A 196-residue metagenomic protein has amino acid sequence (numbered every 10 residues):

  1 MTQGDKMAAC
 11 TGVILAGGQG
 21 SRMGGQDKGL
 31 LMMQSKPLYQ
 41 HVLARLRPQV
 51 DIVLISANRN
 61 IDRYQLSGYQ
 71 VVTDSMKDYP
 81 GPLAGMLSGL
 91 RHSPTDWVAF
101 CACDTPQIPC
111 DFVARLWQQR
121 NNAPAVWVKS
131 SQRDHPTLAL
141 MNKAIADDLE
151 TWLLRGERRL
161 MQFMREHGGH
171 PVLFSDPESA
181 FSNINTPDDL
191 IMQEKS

Functional and structural regions predicted by a protein language model:
G4-E157, Q162-F181, P187-E194: Nucleotide and nucleotide-moiety/phosphate-recognizing core
